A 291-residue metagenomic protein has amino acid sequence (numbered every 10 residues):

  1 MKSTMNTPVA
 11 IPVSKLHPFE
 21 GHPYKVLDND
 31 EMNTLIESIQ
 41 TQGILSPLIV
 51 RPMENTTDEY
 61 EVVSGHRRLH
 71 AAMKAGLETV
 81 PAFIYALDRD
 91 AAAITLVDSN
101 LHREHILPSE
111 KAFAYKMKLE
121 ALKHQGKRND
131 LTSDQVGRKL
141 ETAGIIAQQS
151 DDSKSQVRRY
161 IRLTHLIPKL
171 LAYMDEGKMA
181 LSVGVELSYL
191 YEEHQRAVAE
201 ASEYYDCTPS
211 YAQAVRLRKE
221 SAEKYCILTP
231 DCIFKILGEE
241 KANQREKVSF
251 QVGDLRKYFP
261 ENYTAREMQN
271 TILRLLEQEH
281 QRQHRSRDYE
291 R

Functional and structural regions predicted by a protein language model:
M1-Y85, A91-E104, E290: Short, charged/polar connector segments at secondary-structure boundaries
E20, N33, H70-H165, Y189: Amphipathic, charge-rich alpha-helical segments that serve as recognition/docking helices
V26, S109, F259-N262: Charge-dense, low-complexity intrinsically disordered segments
Q40, M73, Q148, M174-D175: Short polybasic/polar patches that bind polyanions
Q40-S46, Q125, Q195, Q213: Glutamine-centric residue-chemistry signal
K154-R274: Amphipathic alpha-helical extensions and coiled-coil-like segments
H280-R291: Short acidic DE-rich linear segments
